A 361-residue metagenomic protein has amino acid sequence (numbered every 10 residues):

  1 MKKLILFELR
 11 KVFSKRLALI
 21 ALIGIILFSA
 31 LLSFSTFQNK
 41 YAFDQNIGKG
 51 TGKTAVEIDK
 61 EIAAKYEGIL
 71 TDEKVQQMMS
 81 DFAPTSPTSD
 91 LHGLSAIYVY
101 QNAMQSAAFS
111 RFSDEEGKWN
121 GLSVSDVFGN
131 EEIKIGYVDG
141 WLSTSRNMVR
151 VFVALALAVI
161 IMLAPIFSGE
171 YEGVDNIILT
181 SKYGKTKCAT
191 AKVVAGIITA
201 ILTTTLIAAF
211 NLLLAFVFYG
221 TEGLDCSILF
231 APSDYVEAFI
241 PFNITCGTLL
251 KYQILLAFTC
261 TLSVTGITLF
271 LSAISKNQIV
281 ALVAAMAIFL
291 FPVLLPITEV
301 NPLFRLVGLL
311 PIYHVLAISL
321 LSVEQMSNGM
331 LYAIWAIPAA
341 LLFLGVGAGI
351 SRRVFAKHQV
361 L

Functional and structural regions predicted by a protein language model:
M1-A21, K192: Aromatic- and glycine-rich beta-strand/loop motifs that create alpha-glucan
K2, A18-A21, C260-T268, L320-L361: Alpha-helical transmembrane segments of multi-pass membrane transporters/translocases
R16-L19, T186, Q278-V280: Residues that define the loop-to-transmembrane-helix transition and helix capping in multi-pass membrane transporters
G24, F28-E67, S95, S113-E170 (+3 more regions): Secretory targeting signals
S35-T36, S275-G308: Transmembrane helix segments
E73-G136: Eukaryotic organellar inner-membrane topogenic segments
L179-K185: Short helix-to-coil transition segments within interhelical loops that connect adjacent transmembrane helices
